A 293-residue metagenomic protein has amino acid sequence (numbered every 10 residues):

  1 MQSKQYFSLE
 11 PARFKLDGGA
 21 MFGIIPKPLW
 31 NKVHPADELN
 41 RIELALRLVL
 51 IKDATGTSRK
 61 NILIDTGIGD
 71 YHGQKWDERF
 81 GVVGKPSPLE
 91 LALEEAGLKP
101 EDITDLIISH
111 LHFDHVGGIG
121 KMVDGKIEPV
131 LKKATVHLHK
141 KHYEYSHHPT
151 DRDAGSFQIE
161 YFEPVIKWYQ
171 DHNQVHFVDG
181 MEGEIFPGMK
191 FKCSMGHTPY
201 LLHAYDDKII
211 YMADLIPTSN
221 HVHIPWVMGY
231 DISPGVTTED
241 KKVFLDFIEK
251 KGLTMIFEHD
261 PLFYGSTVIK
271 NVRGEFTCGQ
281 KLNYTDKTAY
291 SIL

Functional and structural regions predicted by a protein language model:
Q5-L9, L48-G56, D179-D207: Core dinuclear metal-dependent hydrolase active-site scaffold
P11-A12, T66-G69, L111, K141-H142 (+3 more regions): Active-site metal-binding loops of divalent metal-dependent hydrolases
R13-E95, H203-L215: Conserved beta-strand hairpin/beta-sheet module of binuclear metal-dependent hydrolase folds, prominently
I62-I64, I107, V136, I209-Y211 (+1 more regions): Residue-level marker for buried hydrophobic side chains located in beta-strands that build the well-ordered beta-sheet
F80-S87, L91, K208-L293: Cap/insert and terminal regions of metallo-dependent hydrolase folds
G84-L98, D102, V130-C193, V236-G252: Metallo-beta-lactamase
I103-D114: Metallo-beta-lactamase
V116-I127, T267-I269: Metal-dependent catalytic neighborhoods of phosphoester/phosphodiester hydrolases
